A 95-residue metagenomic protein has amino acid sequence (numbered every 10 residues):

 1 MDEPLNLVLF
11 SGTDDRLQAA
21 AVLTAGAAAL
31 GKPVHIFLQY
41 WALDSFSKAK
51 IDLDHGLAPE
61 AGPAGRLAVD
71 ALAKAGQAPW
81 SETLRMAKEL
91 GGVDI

Functional and structural regions predicted by a protein language model:
N6-L17: Short, glycine-rich nucleotide/cofactor-binding loops
F10-G12, Q39-A42: Histidine- and/or cysteine-centered catalytic micro-motif in compact active-site loops
Q18-G31: Histidine-anchored nucleotide/phosphate-binding helix
V34-Y40, I95: Short internal beta-strands
A42-G56: N-terminal beta-loop-helix "entrance" segment that forms/cooperates in small-molecule cofactor or anionic ligand
D54-V93: A glycine-rich helix N-cap at a beta->alpha junction
